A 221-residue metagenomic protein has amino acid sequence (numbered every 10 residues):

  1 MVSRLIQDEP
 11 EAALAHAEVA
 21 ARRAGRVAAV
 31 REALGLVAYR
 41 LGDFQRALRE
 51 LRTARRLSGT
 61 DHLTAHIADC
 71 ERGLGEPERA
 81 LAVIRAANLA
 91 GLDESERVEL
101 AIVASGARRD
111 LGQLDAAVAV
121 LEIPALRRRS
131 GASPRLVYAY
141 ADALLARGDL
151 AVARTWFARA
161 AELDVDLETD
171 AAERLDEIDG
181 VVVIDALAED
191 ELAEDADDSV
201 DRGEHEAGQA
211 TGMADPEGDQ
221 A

Functional and structural regions predicted by a protein language model:
M1-R22, A33, Y39: Alpha-helical segment of the N-proximal tetratricopeptide repeat
R4-L5, A20, G35-V37, A68-C70 (+2 more regions): Residue-level signature for tetratricopeptide repeat
I6-D8, L41, L74, L111 (+1 more regions): Structural motif corresponding to the intra-repeat A-B loop/turn of tetratricopeptide repeats
P10-A13, A24-R31, S58-A65, E94-I102 (+1 more regions): Generic helix N-cap/helix-start motif at coil->alpha-helix transitions
P10-E11, F44, P77, L114 (+3 more regions): TPR-repeat structural position
E18-G25, R52-G59, A86-E94, I123-S130 (+1 more regions): Solenoid-like repeat scaffolds
